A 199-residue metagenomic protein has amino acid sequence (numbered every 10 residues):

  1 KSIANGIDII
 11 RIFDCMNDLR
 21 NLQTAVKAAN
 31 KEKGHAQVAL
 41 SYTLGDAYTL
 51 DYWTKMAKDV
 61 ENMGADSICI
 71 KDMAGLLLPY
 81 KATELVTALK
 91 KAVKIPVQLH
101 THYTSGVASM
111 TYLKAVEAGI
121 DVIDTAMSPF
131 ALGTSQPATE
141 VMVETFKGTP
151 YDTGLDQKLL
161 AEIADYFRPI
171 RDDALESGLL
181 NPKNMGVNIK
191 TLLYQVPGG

Functional and structural regions predicted by a protein language model:
K1-R11, C15-G199: Catalytic cores and adjacent flexible loops of soluble metabolic enzymes that perform enolate/carbanion chemistry on
